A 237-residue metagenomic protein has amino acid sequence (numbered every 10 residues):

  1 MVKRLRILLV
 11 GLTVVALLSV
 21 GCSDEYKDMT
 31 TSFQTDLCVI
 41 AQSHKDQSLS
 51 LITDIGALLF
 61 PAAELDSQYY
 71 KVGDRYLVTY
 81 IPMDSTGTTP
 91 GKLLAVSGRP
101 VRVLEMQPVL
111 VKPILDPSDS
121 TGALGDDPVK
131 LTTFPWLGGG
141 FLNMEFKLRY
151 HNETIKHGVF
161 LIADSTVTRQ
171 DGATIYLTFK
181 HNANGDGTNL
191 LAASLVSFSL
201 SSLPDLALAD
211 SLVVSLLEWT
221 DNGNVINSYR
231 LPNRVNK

Functional and structural regions predicted by a protein language model:
M1-L9: Bacterial N-terminal signal peptides that target proteins for export
V2, S32-K237: First exposed extracellular module after export/assembly in secreted or surface-exposed proteins
L18-G21: C-terminal motif of bacterial Sec signal peptides marking the signal peptidase cleavage site
S23-Y26: Bacterial signal peptide processing site
M29: Cys/His-rich zinc-coordinating "finger/knuckle" motifs
